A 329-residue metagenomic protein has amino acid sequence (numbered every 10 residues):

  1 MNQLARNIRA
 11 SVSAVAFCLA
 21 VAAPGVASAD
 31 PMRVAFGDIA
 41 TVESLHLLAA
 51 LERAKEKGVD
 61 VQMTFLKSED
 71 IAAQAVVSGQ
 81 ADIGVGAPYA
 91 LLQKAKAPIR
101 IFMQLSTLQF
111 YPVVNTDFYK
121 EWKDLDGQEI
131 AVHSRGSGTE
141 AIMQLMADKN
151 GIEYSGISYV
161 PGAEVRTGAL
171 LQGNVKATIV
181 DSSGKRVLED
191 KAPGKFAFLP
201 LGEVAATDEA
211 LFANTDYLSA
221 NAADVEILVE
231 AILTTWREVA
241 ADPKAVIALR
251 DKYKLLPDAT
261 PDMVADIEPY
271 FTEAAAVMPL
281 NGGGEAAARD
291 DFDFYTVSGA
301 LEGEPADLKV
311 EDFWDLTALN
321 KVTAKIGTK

Functional and structural regions predicted by a protein language model:
S11-A23: Bacterial N-terminal signal peptides
A16-F17, A27, A54: Cleavable N-terminal signal peptides
A23-A29: Sec/Tat signal peptide C-region and signal peptidase I cleavage site
D30-P161, T167-Q172, K176-S182, F198-A205: Short, glycine-/small- and polar/acidic-enriched structural segments that line small-molecule recognition paths
P88-Y89, V165-L256: Pocket-lining segment of extracytoplasmic ligand-binding domains
S106-P112, T207-L211, T215-D216, D291: Small-molecule pocket liners
N221-G303: Secondary-structure end/capping motifs
F292-K329: Conserved C-terminal helix/tail region of periplasmic/extracytoplasmic solute-binding proteins
